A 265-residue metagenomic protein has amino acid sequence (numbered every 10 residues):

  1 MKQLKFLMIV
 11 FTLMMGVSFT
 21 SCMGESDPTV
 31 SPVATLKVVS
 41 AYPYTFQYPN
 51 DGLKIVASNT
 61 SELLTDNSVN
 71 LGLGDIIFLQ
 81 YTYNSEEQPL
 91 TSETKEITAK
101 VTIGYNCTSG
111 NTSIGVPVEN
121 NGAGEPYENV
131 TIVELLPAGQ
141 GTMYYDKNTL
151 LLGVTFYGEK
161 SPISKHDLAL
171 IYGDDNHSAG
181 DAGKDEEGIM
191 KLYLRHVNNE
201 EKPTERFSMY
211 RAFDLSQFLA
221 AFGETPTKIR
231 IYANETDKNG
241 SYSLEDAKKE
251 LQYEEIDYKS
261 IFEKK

Functional and structural regions predicted by a protein language model:
M1-F6, F11-T45: Bacterial Sec-dependent N-terminal signal peptides
S31-V56, E87-E93, V101-G104: Extracellular distal adhesion/interaction modules in secreted or cell-surface proteins
G52-L71: Beta-strand/loop nucleic-acid-binding surfaces
S68-A99, Y232: Flexible glycine-rich surface loops and low-complexity tracts that mediate binding to linear polymers
P89-Y157: Surface-exposed beta-loop interaction hotspot
E134-T204: Short helix-loop boundary/capping segments
R195-K238: Short, solvent-exposed, Trp/other aromatic-anchored flexible loops in extracytoplasmic proteins
D237-K265: Short beta-strand elements
